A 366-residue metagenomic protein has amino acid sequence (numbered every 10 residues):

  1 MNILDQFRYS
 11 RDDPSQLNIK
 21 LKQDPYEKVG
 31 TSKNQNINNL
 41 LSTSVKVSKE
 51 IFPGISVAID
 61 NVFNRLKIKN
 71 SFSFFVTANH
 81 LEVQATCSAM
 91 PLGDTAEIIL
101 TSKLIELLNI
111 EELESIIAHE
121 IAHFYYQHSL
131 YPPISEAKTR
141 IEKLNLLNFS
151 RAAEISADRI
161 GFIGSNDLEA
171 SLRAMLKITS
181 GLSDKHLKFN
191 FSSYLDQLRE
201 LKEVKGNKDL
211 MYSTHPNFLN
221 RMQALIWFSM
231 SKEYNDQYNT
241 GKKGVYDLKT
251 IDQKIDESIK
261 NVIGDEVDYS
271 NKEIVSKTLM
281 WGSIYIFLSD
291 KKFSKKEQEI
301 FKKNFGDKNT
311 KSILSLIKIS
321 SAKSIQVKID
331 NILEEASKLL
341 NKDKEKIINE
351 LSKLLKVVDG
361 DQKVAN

Functional and structural regions predicted by a protein language model:
M1-I117, I121, Y125-S129: Peri-catalytic and regulatory segments of divalent metal-dependent proteins
N39-T43, R140-I141, L354: Bateman (tandem CBS) regulatory domains
E50-A58, V62, L66-I68, K143-E200: Short helix/loop segments within enzyme catalytic domains that coordinate or immediately flank catalytic cofactors
S115, S213-P216, I286, V357: Residue-level signal for helical boundary/lining positions with a hydrophobic bias
F124-Y125, S129, R221-Q223, K296: Generic hydrophobic alpha-helical membrane-span motif
Y126-E154: Post-HEXXH active-site segment of zinc metalloproteases
L146, I178-D209, F228-N366: Small-residue-enriched hydrophobic alpha-helices in membranes
V204-L225: A recognition module on extended beta-rich or small alphabeta surfaces enriched in W/G with H and D/E
